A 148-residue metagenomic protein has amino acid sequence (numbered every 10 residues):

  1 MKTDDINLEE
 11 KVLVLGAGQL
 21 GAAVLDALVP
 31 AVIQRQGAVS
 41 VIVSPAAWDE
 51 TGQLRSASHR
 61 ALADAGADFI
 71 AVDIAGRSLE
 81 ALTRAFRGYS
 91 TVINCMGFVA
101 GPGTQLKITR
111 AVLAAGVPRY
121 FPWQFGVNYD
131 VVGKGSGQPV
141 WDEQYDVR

Functional and structural regions predicted by a protein language model:
M1-T91, P118: N-terminal Rossmann/SDR dinucleotide-binding element
C95-R148: Glycine-/Pro-rich loop/turn segments that contact NAD(P) or position catalytic residues in Rossmann-like domains
